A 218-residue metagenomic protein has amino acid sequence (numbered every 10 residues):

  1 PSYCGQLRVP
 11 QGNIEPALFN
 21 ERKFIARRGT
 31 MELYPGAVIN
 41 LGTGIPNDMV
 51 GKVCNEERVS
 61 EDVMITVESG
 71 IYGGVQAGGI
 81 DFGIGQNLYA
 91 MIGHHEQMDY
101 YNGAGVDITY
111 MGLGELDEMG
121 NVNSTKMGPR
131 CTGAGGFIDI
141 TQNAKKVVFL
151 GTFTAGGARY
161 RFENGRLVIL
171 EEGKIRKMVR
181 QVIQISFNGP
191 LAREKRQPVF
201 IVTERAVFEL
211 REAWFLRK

Functional and structural regions predicted by a protein language model:
P1-P10, G78-K218: Conserved phosphate- and dinucleotide-binding cores of soluble alpha/beta proteins, encompassing both enzyme active
L7-H94: N-terminal active-site beta-alpha-beta segment that forms phosphate/nucleotide-binding and substrate-recognition loops
